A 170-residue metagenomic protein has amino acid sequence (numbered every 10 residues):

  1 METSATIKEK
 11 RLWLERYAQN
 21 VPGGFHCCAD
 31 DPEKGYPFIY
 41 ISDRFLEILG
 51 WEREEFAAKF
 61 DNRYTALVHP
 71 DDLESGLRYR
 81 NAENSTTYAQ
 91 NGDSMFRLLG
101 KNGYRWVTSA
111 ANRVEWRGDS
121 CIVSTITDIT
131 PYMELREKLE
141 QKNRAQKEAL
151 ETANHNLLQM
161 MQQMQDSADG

Functional and structural regions predicted by a protein language model:
M1-W13, T127-Q141: PAS-associated C-terminal cap
T6-V21, K142-A145, A149, A153-N156 (+2 more regions): Hydrophobic helical signal-relay modules used by sensory signaling proteins
K10-N62, G170: PAS-family sensory domain signal
Q19-F25, E74, A82-S94: PAS/PAS-like sensory domains
D30-P32, M95-G103: PAS-family sensory domains
A57-L73: PAS-family sensory/regulatory domains
E74-R78, P131-E134: Short, solvent-exposed alpha-helical surface patches in well-structured domains
Y104, S109-V123, T130-M133: Short loop/turn elements at sensory-signaling interfaces that couple input to output
